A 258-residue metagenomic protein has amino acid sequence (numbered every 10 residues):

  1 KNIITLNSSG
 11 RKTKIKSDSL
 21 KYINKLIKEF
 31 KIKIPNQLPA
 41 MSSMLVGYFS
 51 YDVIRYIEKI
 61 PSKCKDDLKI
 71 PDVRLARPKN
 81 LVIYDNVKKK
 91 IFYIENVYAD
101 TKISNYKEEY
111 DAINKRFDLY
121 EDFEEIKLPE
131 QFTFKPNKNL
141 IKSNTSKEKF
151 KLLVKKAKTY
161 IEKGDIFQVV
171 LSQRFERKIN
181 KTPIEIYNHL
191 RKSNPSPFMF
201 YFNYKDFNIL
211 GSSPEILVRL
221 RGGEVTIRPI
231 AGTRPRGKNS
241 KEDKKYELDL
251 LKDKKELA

Functional and structural regions predicted by a protein language model:
K1-A258: Extended alpha-helical targeting/anchoring segments, especially N-terminal organellar/secretory targeting helices
